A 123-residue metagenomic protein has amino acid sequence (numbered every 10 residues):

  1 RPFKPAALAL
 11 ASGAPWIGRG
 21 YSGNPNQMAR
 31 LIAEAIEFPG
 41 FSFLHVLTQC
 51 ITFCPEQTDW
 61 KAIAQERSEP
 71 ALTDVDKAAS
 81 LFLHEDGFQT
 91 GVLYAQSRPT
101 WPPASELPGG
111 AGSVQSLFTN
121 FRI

Functional and structural regions predicted by a protein language model:
R1-E34: Conserved thiamine diphosphate
W16, P39-S42, P99, F121: Short secondary-structure junctions and interdomain/linker hinges
I17-G20, F43-L47: Short, conserved beta-strand edge motifs with alternating hydrophobic and charged residues
G23, Q49-C50: Conserved beta-strand edge residues that scaffold enzyme active sites
P25, I32-F41, P55-R67: Short, surface-exposed, charged loop/turn segments at secondary-structure junctions
G40-V46, T90-V92: Generic beta-sheet signal
C50-I123: Flexible, low-complexity linker and terminal segments
